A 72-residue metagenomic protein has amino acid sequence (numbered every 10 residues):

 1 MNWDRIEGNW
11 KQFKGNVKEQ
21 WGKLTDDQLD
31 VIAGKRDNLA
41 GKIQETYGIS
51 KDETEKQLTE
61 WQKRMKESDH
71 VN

Functional and structural regions predicted by a protein language model:
M1-N72: Intrinsically disordered, low-complexity, hydrophilic segments
